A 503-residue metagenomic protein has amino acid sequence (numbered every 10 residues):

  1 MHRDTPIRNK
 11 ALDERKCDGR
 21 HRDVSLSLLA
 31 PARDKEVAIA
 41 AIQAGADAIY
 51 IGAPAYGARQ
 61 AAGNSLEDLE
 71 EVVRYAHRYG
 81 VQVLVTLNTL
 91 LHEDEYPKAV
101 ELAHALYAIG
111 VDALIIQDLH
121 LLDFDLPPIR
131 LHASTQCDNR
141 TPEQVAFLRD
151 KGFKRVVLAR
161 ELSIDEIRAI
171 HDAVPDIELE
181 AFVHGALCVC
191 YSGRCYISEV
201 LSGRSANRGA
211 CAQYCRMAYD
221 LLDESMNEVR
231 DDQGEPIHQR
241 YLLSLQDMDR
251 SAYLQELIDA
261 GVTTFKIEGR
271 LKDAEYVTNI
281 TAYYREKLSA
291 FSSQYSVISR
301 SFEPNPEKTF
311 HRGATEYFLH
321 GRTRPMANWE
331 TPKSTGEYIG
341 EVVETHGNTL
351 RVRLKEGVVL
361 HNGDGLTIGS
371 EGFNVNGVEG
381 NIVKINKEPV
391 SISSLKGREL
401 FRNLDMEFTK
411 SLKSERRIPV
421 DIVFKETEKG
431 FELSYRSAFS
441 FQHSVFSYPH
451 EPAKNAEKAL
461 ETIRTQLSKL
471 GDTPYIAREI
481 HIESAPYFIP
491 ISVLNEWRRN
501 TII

Functional and structural regions predicted by a protein language model:
H2-K10, G19-Q43, A48-A58, V72-V73 (+4 more regions): Surface-exposed amphipathic alpha-helical tracts and adjacent flexible/coil segments at the periphery of soluble enzymes
A61-E70: Aromatic- and glycine-enriched glycan-recognition loops and surfaces that form the carbohydrate-binding subsites
L90-H92, H120-L121, D138: A short acidic, glycine/proline-enriched capping/turn motif at secondary-structure boundaries, especially helix N-cap
L122-L126: Short active-site loop/helix that positions an aromatic residue
R140-Q144: Short, glycine/polar-rich helix-capping loops at beta-to-alpha or helix-loop-helix junctions that flank or form
